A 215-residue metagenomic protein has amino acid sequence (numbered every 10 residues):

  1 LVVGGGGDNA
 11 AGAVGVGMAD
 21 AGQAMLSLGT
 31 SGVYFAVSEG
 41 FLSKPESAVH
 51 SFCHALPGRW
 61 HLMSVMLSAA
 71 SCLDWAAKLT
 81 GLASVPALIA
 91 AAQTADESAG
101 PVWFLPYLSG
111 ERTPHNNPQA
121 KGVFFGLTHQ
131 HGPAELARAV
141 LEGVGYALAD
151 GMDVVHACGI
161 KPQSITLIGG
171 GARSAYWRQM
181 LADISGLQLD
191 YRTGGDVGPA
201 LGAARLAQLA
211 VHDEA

Functional and structural regions predicted by a protein language model:
L1-A215: Active-site core segments that coordinate phosphate-bearing ligands/cofactors across diverse enzyme families
